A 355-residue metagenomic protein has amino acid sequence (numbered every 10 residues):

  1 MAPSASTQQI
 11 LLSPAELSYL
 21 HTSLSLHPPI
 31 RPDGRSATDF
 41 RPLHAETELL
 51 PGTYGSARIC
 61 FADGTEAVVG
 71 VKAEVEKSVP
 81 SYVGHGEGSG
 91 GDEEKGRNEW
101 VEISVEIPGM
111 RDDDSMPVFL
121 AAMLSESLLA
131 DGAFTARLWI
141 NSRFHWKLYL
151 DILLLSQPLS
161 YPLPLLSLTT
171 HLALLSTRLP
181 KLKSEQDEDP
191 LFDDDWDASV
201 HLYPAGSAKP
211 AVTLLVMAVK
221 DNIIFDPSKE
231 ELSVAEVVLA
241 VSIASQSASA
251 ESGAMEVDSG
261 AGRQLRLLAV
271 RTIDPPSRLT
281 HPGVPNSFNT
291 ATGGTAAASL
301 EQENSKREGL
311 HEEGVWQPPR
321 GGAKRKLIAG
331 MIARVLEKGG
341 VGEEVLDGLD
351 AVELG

Functional and structural regions predicted by a protein language model:
M1-G355: Polyanion-binding surfaces on beta-sheet-dominated domains and ring/shell assemblies
